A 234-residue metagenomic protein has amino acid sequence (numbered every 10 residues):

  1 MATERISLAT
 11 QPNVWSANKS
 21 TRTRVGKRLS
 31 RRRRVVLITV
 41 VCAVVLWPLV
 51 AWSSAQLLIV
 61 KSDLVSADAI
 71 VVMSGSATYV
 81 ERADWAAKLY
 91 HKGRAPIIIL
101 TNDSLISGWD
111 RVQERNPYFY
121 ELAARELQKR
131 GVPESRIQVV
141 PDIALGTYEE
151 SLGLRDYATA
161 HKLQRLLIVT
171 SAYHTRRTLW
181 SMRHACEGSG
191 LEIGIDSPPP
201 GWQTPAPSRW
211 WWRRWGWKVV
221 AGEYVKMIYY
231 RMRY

Functional and structural regions predicted by a protein language model:
A2-K19: N-terminal intrinsically disordered, acidic low-complexity segments at the extreme N-terminus
N18-K61: N-terminal type II signal-anchor transmembrane helix that functions as the membrane-insertion/stop-transfer segment
T23-R24, P205-W210, V219: Coil-to-alpha-helix initiation sites in intrinsically disordered, low-complexity, charged segments
R28-R31, Y79, E223, I228: Short alpha-helical segments used as structural interaction elements across diverse proteins
L49, A86-A87, I228-M232: Structural signature of transmembrane alpha-helix termini at the membrane-water interface
L58-W211: A structural signal for short, hydrophobic/glycine-enriched beta-strand patches
R213-Y234: A transmembrane-helix-recognition feature enriched in membrane-embedded lipid enzymes and envelope glyco-/phospholipid
